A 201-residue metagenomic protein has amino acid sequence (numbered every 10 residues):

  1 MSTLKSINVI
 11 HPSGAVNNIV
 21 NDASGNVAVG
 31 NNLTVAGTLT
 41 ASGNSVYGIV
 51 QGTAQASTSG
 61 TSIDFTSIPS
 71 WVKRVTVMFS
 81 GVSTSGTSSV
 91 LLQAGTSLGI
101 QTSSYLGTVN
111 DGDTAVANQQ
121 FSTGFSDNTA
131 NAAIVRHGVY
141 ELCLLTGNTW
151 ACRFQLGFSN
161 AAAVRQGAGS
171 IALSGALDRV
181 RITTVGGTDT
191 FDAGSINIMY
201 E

Functional and structural regions predicted by a protein language model:
S2-T3, N8-S13, N18-D22, N26 (+3 more regions): Surface-exposed molecular-recognition determinants
